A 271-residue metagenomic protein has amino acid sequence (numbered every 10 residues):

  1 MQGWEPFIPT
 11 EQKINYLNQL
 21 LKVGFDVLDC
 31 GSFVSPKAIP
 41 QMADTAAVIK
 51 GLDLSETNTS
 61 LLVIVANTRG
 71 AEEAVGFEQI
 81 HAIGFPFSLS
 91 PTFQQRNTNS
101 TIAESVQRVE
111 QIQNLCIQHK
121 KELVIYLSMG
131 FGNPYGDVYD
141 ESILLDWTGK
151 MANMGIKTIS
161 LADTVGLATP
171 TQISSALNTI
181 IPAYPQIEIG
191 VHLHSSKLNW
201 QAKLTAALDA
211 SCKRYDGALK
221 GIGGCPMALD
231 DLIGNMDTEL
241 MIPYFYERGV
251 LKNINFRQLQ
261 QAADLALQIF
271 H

Functional and structural regions predicted by a protein language model:
M1-H271: Catalytic cores and adjacent flexible loops of soluble metabolic enzymes that perform enolate/carbanion chemistry on
